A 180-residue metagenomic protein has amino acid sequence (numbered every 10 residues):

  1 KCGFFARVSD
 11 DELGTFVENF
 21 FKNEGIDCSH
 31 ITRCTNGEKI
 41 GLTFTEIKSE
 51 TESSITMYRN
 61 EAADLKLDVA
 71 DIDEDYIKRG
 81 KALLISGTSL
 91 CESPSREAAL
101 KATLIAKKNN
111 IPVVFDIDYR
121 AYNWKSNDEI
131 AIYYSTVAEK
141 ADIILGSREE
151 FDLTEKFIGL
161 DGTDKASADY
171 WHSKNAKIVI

Functional and structural regions predicted by a protein language model:
C2, C28, V113-F115, L145: Hydrophobic beta-strand scaffold residues
F5-I85: Conserved N-terminal subdomain of the carbohydrate kinase-like
N60, T88, D118-Y122, E149-E150: Active-site beta-loop-alpha junctions enriched in small/polar residues
G80-C91, D118: Short acidic, glycine-rich surface-loop motifs adjacent to enzyme active sites
A82-L84, V114, L145, I180: Structural motif
P94, A98-N109, I132-K140: Catalytic-core regions built around general acid/base machinery
I105-P112, S173-I178: A short helix->loop->beta-strand "cap" motif at the edges of active sites that frequently abuts
N123-I180: Conserved phosphate/ATP/ADP-binding segment of small-molecule kinases
